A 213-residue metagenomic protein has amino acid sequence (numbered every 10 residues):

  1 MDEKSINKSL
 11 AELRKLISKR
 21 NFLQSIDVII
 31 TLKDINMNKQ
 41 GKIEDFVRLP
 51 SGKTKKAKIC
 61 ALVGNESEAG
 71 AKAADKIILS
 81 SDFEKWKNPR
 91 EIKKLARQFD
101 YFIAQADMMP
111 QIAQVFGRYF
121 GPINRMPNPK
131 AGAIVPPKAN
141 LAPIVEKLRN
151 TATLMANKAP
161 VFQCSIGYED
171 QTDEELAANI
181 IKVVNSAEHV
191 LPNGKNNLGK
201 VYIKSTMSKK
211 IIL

Functional and structural regions predicted by a protein language model:
L16-A69: Translation machinery proteins
R20-S25, V190-Y202: Flexible, glycine/charged-enriched surface loops at secondary-structure junctions
V47-D107: Extracellular/luminal Protease-associated
V63, I166-Y168, S205-M207: Flexible glycine-/small-residue-rich
A71, G121, I203: Residue-level signature of catalytic and energy-coupling elements of molecular machines, predominantly ATP/GTP-dependent
S80-A177, I181: Long, charge-patterned amphipathic alpha-helical coiled-coil/hairpin "stalk" segments used as oligomerization
K158-A159, T206-L213: A structural signal for small-residue-enriched, beta-sheet-centric alpha/beta enzyme cores and oligomeric scaffold folds
A178-P192: A conserved acidic, glycine/proline-rich C-terminal tail/linker
